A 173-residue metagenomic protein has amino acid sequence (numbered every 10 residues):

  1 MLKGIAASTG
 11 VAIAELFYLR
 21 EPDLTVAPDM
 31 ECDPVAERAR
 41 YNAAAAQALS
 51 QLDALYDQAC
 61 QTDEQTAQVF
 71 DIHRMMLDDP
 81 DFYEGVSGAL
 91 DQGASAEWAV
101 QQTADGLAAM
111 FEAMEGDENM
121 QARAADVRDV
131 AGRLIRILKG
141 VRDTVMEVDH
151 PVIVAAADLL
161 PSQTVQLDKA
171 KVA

Functional and structural regions predicted by a protein language model:
M1-A173: Non-catalytic, soluble scaffold/interaction modules
